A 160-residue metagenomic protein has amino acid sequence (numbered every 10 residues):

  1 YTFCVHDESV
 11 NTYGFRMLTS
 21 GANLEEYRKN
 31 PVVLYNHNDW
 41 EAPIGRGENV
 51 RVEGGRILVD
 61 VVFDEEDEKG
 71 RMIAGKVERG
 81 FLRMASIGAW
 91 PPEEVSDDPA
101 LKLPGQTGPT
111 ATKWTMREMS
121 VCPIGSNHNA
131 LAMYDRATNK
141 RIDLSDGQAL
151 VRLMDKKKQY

Functional and structural regions predicted by a protein language model:
Y1-R152: Signature of dsDNA virion morphogenesis modules
